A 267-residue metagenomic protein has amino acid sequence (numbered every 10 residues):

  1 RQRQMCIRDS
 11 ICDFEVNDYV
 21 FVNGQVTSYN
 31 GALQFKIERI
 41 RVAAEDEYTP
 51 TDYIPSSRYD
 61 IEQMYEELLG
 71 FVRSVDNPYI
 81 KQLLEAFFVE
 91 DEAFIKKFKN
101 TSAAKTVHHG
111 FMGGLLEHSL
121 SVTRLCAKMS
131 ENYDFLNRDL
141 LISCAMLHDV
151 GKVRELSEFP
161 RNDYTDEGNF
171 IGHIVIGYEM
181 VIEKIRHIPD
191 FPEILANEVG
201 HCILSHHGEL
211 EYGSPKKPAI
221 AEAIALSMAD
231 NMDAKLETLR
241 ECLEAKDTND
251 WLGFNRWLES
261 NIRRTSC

Functional and structural regions predicted by a protein language model:
Q2-I7: Short, small-residue-biased leader/transition segments that mark boundaries at the very start of proteins
R8-N23: Short nucleic-acid-contacting surface segments enriched for D/E, G, S/T with interspersed K/R
N17, V122, G177: Conserved RecA-like P-loop NTPase ATPase core
Q25-N30: Short, charged beta-turn/beta-strand-edge "cap" motif at the junction between a beta-strand and an adjacent loop
Q34-N100, I176: Extended, charge-rich, solvent-exposed interface segments
K81-C126, L147-G151: A short mid-domain helix/strand-loop element embedded in enzyme catalytic domains that forms or borders the active-site
T106-H108, E117, K128-K246: Divalent metal-dependent catalytic cores for phosphoryl transfer on phosphate-bearing substrates
S227, E244-A245, W251-S260, T265-C267: N-terminal intrinsically disordered, cationic/polar leader segments that include organellar targeting peptides
